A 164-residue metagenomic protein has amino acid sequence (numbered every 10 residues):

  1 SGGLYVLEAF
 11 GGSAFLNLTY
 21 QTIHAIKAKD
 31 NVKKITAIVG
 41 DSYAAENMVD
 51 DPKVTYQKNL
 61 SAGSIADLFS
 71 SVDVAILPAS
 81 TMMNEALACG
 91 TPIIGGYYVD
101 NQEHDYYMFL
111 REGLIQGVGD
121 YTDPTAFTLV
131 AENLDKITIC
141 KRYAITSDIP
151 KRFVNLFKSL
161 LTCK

Functional and structural regions predicted by a protein language model:
S1-I38, Y43-K164: Nucleotide-activated sugar donor-binding and catalytic core shared by glycosyltransferases and related lipid-linked
